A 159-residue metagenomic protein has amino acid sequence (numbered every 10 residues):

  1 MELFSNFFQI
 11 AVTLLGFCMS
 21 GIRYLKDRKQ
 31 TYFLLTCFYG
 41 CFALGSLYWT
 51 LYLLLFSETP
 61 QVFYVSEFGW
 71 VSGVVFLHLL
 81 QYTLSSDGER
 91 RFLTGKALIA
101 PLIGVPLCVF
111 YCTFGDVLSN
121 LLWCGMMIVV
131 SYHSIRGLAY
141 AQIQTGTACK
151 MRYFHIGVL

Functional and structural regions predicted by a protein language model:
M1-L15, C108-G125: Hydrophobic transmembrane alpha-helical segments in integral membrane proteins
F8-S20, T31-L55, S66-L77, I99-C108 (+1 more regions): Hydrophobic alpha-helical transmembrane segments of multi-pass membrane proteins
A11-V12, W70-F76, N120-S134: Generic alpha-helical transmembrane segments
C18-D27, H78-D87, L138-Q142: C-terminal ends of transmembrane helices
R28-T31, E89-A97, V117-C124, S134-L159: Membrane-helix boundary/juxtamembrane motif in polytopic membrane proteins
G45-L54, H133-I143: Juxtamembrane membrane-interface segments at transmembrane alpha-helix termini
E58-F68, D116-M126: Non-cytosolic membrane-interface motifs at loop->transmembrane helix junctions
L79-G115, R152: The cytoplasmic-loop to transmembrane-helix boundary for the fourth helix
